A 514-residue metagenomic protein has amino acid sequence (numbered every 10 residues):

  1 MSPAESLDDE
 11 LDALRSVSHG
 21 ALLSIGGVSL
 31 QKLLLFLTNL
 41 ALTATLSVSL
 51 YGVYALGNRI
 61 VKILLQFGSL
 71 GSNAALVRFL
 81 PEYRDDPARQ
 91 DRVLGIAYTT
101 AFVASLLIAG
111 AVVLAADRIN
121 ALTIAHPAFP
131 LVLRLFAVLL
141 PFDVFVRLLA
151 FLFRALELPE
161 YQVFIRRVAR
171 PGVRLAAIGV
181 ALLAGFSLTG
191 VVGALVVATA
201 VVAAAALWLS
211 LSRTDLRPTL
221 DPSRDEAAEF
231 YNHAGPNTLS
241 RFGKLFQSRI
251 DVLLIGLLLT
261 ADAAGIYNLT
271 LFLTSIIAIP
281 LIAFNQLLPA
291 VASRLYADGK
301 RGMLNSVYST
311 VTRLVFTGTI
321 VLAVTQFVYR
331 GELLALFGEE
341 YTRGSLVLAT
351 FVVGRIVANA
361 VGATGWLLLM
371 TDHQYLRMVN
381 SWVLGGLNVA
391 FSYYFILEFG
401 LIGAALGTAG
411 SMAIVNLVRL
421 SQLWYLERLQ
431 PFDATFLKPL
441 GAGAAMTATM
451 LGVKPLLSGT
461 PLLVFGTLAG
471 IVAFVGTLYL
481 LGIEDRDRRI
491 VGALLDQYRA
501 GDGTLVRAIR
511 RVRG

Functional and structural regions predicted by a protein language model:
S2-D12, G185-L195, A206-S248, V291 (+2 more regions): Interhelical loop/hinge segments that connect adjacent transmembrane helices in multipass membrane
S2-E10, L451-G514: Membrane-proximal transmembrane or re-entrant/amphipathic helices at the cytosolic face
A13-A74, F102-V113, L133-R134, L139 (+4 more regions): Signature of the first transmembrane helix
H19-N39, R166, A194-S210, D221-R294 (+5 more regions): Transmembrane helical elements of multi-pass membrane transporters/channels
S69-D85, A155, T274-V315, T319 (+1 more regions): Helix-loop junctions and terminal segments of transmembrane helices in multi-pass membrane transport/translocation
D117-F136, Q326-I356: Interfacial segments at transmembrane-helix termini and the short loops linking adjacent helices
R134, R166-G179, L183-D215, D221 (+4 more regions): Hydrophobic alpha-helical transmembrane segments
F142-V168, A349-L384: Membrane-interface junctions at transmembrane-helix termini in multi-pass inner-membrane proteins
